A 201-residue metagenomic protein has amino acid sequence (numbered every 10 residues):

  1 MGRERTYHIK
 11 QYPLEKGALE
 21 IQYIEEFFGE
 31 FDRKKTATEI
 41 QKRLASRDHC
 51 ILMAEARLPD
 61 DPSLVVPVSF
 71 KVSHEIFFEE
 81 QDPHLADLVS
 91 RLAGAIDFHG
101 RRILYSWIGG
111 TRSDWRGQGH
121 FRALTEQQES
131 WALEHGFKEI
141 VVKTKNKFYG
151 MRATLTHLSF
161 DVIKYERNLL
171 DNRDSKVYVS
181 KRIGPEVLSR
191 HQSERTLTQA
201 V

Functional and structural regions predicted by a protein language model:
M1-P67: Short amphipathic alpha-helix that is part of the acyltransferase structural core
H49-E55, F70, I103, I108 (+2 more regions): Short hydrophobic/aromatic beta-strand element in the GNAT-like acyltransferase core that lines or flanks the acyl-donor
D61-I108, L169-D171: Conserved acyl-donor/pantetheine-binding loop and adjacent beta-alpha core of acyl/acetyltransferases and related
K71-S73, S106, T125-E129, L155 (+1 more regions): Polar/charged side chains located within well-ordered beta-strands of beta-rich proteins
R102-I103, A132-K145: Conserved GNAT acetyl-CoA-binding A-motif
T111, G117-S130: Conserved acetyl-CoA-binding loop-helix of GNAT-fold acetyltransferases
V141-T144, T156-V177: Conserved catalytic-core motifs of GNAT/GCN5-like acyltransferases
R167-V201: C-terminal "cap" of GNAT-fold acetyltransferases
